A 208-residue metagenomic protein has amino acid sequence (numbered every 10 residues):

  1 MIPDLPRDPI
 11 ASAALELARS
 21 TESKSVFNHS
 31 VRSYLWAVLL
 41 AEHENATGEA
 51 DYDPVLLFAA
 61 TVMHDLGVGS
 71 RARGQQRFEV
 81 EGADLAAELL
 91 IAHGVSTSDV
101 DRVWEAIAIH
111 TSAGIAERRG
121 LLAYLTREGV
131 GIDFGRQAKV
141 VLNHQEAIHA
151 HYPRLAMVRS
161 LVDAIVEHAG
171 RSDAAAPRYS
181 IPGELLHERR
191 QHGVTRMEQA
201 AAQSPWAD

Functional and structural regions predicted by a protein language model:
M1, T21-F27, V31, L35-A50 (+2 more regions): Divalent metal-dependent phosphate-bond-processing catalytic cores, especially two-metal-ion Mg2+/Mn2+ enzymes that act
M1-L15: Short alpha-helical hairpin
A11-L15, F27, V31-L35, V55-A60 (+1 more regions): Short amphipathic alpha-helical segments
A18, E22, L66-S70, L90 (+2 more regions): Short amphipathic alpha-helical interaction patches enriched in hydrophobic/aromatic residues with interspersed Lys/Arg
S23, T47-V55, R71-F78: Alpha-helix boundary/capping segments in eukaryotic regulatory proteins
H29, D53, G94-A106: Acidic/histidine metal-binding catalytic segments
S33-W36, R77-H93: An active-site-proximal "capping" alpha-helix that borders the catalytic cofactor pocket
D53-A72, G82, W104-A113: His-Asp-centered metal-binding catalytic motifs of divalent-metal-dependent phosphohydrolases/nucleases
